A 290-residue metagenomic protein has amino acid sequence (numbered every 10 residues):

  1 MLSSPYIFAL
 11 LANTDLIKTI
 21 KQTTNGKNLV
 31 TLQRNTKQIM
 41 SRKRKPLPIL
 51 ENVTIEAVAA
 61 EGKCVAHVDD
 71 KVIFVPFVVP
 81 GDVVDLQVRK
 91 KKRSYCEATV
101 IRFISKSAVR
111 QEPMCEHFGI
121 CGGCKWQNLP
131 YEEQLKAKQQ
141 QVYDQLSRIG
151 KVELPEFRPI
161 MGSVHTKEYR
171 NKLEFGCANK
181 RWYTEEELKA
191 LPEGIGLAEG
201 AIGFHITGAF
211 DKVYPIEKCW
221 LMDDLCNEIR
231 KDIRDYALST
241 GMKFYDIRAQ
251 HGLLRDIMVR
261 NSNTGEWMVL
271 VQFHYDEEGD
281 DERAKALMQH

Functional and structural regions predicted by a protein language model:
S3-T19, T24-T31, T36: Short, positively charged and aromatic/hydrophobic N-terminal segments
K37-H290: Accessory RNA-recognition modules of RNA-modification enzymes
